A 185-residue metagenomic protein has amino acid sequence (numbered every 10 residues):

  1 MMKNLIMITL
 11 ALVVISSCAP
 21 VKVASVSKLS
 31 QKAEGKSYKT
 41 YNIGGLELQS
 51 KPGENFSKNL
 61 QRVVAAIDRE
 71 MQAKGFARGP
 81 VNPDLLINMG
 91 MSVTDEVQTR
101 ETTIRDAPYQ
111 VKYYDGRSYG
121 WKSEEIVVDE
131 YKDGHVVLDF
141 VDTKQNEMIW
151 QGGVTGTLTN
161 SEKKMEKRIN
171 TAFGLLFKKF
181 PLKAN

Functional and structural regions predicted by a protein language model:
M1-C18: Sec-dependent bacterial lipoprotein signal peptides
S17-K74, N82-P83, N185: A structural "domain/chain start" motif
A19-K32, E124-N185: C-terminal/domain-edge helix-coil "capping" segments
Y41-L46, L86-G90, V137-D139, I149-T155: Soluble periplasmic/extracytoplasmic beta-strand elements of cell-envelope proteins
L48-S50, V93-E96, G156-T157: Solvent-exposed loop/turn segments at secondary-structure junctions within structured extracellular/periplasmic domains
A65-R105: Mid-chain, structured segments of secreted extracytoplasmic proteins
M89-E147: Surface-exposed short loop/turn segments
